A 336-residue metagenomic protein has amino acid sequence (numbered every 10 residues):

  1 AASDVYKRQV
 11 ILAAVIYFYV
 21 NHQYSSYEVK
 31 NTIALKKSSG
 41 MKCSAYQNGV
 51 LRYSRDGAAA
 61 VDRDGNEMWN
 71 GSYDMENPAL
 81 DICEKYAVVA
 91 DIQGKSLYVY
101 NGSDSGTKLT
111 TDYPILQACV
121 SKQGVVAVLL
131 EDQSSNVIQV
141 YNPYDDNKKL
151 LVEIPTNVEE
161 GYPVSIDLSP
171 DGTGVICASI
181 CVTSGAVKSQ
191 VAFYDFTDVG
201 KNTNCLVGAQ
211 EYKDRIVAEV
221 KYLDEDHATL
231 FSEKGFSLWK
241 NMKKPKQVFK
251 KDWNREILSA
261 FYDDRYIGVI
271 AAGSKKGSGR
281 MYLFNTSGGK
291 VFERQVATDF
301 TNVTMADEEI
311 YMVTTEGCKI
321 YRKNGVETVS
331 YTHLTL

Functional and structural regions predicted by a protein language model:
A2-Q9, T332-L336: Conserved small/polar residues in nucleotide/adenosyl-binding loops
E28-A34, N66-G71, D104-T110, K149-T156 (+4 more regions): A short beta-strand motif characteristic of beta-propeller blades
K30-D56, S72-L80: Beta-strand-rich domains and repeat architectures in extracellular enzymes and scaffolds, especially beta-propellers
S38-K42, E76-I82, Y113-S121, E160-D167 (+4 more regions): Repeated scaffold domains used in trafficking and secretory/extracellular systems, primarily beta-propellers
K42, Y46-Y53, K85-D91, G124-E131 (+4 more regions): Short beta-strand elements that form the blades of beta-propeller/WD-repeat-like and other beta-sheet-rich scaffold
I82, Y86-G174: Non-cytosolic head/periplasmic domains of membrane-anchored proteins
S96-Y98, S135-Q139, S184-F193, G235-W239 (+2 more regions): Structural motif
I138-Y141, N147-L151, P155-R215, K221-L223 (+1 more regions): Solenoidal tandem-repeat scaffolds enriched in leucines and small polar residues
